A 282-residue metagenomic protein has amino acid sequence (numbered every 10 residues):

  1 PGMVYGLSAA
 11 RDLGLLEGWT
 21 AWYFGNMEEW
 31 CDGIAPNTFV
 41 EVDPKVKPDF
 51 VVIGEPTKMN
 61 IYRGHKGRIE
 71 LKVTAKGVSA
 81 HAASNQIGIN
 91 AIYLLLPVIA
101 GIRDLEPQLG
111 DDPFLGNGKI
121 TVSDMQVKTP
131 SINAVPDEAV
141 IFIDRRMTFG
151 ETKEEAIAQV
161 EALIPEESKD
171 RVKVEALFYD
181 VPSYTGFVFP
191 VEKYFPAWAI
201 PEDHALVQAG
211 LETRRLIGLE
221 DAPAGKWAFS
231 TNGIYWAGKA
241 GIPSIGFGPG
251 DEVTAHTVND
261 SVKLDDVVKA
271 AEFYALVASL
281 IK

Functional and structural regions predicted by a protein language model:
P1-E70: Acidic/histidine-rich catalytic neighborhood of metal-dependent amide-processing enzymes
T74-K282: Metal-dependent amide/peptide-bond hydrolase catalytic core, centered on the "pita-bread" metallohydrolase fold
